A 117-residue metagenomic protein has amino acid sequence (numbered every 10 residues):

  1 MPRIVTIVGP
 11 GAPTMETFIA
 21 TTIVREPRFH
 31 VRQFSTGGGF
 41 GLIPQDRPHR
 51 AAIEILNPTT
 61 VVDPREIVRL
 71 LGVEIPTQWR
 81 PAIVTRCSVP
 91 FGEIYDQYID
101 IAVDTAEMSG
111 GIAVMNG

Functional and structural regions predicted by a protein language model:
M1-G117: Acidic (Asp/Glu-rich) sequence patches and key acidic residues that form negatively charged surfaces used
